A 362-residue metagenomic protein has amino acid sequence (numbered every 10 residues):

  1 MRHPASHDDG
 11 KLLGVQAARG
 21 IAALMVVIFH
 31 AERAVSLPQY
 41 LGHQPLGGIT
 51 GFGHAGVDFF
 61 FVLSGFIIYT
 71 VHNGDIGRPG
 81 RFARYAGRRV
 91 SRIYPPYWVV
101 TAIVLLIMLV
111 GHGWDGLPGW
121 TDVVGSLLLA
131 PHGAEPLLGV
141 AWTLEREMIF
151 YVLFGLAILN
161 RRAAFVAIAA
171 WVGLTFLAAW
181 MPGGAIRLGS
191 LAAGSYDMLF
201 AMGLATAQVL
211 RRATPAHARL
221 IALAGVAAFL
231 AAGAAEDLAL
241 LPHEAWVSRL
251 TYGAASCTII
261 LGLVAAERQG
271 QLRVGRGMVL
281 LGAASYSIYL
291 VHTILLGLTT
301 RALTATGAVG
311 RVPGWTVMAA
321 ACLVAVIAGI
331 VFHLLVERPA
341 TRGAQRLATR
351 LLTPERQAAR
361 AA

Functional and structural regions predicted by a protein language model:
M1-G14, I21-G51, Y69-A83, L156-A170 (+4 more regions): Alpha-helical transmembrane segments in multi-pass integral membrane proteins
D9-Q16, T121-L127, T143-Y151, L174-T175 (+1 more regions): Hydrophobic, membrane-facing alpha-helical anchors
A17, I28, G56, E145: Generic enzyme active-site microenvironment
R19, R89-R92, H292: Short, cationic motifs built from Arg/Lys/His that form the positively charged side of catalytic pockets
A34, H43-A55, Y69-V71, F82-G87 (+4 more regions): Membrane-interface helix-loop-helix regions
F60: Structured binding elements
L153, A362: SIR2/sirtuin NAD+-dependent deacylase catalytic core
